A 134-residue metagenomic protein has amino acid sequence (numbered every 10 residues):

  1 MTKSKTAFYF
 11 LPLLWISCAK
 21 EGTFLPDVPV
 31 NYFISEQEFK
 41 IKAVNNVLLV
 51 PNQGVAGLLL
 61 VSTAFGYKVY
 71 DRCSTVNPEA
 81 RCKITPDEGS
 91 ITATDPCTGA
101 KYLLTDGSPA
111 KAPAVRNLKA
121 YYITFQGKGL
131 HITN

Functional and structural regions predicted by a protein language model:
M1-F8: Bacterial N-terminal signal peptides that target proteins for export
K3, N45, L59, T94 (+2 more regions): Sparse, context-dependent recognition of short Cys/His-centered cofactor- or disulfide-binding micro-motifs
L14-S17: C-terminal motif of bacterial Sec signal peptides marking the signal peptidase cleavage site
A19-G89, L103-L104, K119-N134: N-terminal pre-ligand scaffold of iron-sulfur
E88-T98, P109-K119: Short cysteine/histidine-rich metal-coordination sites, predominantly Zn2+-binding motifs
